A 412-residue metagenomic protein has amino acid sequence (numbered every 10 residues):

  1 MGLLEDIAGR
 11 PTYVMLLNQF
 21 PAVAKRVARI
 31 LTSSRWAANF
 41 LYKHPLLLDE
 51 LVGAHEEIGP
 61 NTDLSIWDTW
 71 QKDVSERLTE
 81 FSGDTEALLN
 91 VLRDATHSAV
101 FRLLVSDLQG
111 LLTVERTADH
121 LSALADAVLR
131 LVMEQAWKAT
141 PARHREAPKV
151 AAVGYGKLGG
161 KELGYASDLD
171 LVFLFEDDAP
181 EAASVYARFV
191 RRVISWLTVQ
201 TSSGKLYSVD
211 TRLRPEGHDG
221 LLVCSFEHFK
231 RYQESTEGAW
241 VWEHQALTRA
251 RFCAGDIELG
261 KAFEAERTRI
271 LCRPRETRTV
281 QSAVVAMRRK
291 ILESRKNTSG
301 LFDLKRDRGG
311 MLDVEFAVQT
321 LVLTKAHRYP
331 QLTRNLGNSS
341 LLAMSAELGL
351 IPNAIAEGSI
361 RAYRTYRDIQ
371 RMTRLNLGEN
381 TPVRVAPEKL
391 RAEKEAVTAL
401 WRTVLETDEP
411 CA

Functional and structural regions predicted by a protein language model:
M1-A412: A nucleotide- and high-energy phosphate-metabolite-utilizing enzyme signature
